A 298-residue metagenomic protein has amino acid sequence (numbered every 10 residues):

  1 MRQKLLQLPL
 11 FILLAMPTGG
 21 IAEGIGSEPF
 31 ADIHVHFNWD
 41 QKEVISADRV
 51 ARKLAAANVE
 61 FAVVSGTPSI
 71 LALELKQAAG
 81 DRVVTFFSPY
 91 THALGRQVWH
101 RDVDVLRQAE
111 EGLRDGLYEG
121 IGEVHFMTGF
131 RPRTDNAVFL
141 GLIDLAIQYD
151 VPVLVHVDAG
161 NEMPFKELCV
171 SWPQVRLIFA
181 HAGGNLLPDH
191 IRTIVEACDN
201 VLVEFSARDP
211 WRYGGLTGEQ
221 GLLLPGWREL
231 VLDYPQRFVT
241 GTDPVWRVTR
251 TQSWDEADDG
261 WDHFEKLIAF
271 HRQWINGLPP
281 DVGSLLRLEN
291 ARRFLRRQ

Functional and structural regions predicted by a protein language model:
Q7-P17: Bacterial N-terminal signal peptides
A22-D81: An N-terminally biased module of ancient metal coordination in phosphate/nucleic-acid-related enzymes
A31-V35, A62-V64, V84-S88, I121-G122 (+4 more regions): Hydrophobic faces of well-ordered beta-strands that scaffold small-molecule active sites in alpha/beta enzyme cores
V35-S46, L94-H100, R212-L216, Q252-D259: Acidic/histidine-rich helix-loop elements that form or flank divalent-metal/phosphate-binding sites at the catalytic
N38-D40, S69-A72, H92-L94, M127-F130 (+4 more regions): Active-site environment of divalent metal-dependent phosphoester hydrolases
I70-L154, P210, L216-T217: Active-site gating/metal-coordination segments in enzymes
L73-Q77, V98, A109-E110, P132-N136 (+3 more regions): Distinct, well-ordered alpha-helical segments
R176, N185-Q298: H/E-rich (His + Asp/Glu) clusters that bind or coordinate divalent metals
